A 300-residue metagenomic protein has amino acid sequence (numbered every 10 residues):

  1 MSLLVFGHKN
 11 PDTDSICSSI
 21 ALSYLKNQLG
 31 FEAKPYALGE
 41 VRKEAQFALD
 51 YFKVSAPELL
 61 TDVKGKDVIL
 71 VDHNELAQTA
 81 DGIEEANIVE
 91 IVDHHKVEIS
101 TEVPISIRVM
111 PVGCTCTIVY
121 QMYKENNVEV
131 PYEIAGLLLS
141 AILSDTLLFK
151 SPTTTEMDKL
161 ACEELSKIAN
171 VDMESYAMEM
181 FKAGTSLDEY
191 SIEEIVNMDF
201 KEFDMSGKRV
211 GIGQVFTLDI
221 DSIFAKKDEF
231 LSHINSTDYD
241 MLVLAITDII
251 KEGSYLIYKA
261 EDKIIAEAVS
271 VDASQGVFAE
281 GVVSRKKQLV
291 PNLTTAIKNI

Functional and structural regions predicted by a protein language model:
M1-I300: Replace "Mg2+/Mn2+-dependent" with "divalent metal-dependent
